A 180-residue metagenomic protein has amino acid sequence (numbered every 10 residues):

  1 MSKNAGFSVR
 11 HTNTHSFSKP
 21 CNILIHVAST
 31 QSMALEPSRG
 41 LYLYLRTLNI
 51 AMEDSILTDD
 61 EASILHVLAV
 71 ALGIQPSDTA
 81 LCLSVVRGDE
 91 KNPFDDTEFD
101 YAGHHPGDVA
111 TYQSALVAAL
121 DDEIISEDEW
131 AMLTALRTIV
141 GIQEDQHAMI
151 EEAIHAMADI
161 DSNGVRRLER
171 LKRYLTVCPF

Functional and structural regions predicted by a protein language model:
N4-F180: Small-residue-enriched hydrophobic alpha-helices in membranes
